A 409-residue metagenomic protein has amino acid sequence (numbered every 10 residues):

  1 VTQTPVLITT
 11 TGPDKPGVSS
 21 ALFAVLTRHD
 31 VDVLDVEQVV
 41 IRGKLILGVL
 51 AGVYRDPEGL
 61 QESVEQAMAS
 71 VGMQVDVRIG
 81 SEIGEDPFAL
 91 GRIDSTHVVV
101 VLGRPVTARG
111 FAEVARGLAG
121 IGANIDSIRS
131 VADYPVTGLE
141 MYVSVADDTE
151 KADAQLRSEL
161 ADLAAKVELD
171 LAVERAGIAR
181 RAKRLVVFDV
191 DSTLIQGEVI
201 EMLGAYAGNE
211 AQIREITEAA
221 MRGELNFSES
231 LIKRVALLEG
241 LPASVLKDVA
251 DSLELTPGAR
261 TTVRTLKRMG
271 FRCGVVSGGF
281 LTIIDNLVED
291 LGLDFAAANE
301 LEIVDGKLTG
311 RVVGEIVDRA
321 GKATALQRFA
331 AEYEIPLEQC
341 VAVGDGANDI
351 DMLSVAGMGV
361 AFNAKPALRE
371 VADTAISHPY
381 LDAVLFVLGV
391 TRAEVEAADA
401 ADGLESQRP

Functional and structural regions predicted by a protein language model:
V1-K183: A conserved regulatory-domain signal marking ACT and ACT-like small-molecule sensing domains and adjacent regulatory
A24, R116, R260, R264 (+2 more regions): Alpha-helical segments flanking ligand/cofactor-binding loops in enzyme cores
D32, Q74, N124, D170 (+4 more regions): Residue-level detector of anion-binding/catalytic polar loops
Q38, G80, S130, G278-G279 (+2 more regions): Short, ordered loop/turn segments at secondary-structure junctions
V49, R268, G279-K307: Substrate-recognition/cap helix-loop segment adjacent to the acidic, metal-dependent catalytic center of Asp-based
A182-S228, I232: Active-site neighborhood of HAD-like aspartate-dependent phosphohydrolases
M202, R214, A220-S228, I232-A236 (+3 more regions): Mg2+-dependent phosphoryl-transfer enzymes with acidic/Ser/Thr/Gly-rich catalytic loops
A243-I284: Short, acidic loop-to-helix structural element flanking the phosphoryl-transfer center in phosphate-processing enzymes
